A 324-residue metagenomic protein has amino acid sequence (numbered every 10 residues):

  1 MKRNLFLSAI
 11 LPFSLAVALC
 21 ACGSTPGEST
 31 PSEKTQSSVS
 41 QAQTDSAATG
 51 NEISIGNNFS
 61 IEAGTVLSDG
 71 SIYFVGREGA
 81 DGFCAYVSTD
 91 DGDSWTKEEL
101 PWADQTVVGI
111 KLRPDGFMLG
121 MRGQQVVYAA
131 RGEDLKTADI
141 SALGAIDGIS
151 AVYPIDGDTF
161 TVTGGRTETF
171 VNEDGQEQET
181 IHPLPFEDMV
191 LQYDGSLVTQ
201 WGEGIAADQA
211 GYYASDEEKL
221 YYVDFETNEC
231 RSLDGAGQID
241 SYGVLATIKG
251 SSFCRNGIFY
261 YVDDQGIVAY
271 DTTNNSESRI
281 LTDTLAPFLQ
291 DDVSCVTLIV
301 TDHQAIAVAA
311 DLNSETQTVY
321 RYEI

Functional and structural regions predicted by a protein language model:
A18-A21: C-terminal motif of bacterial Sec signal peptides marking the signal peptidase cleavage site
P26-A63: N-terminal, intrinsically disordered, polar/charged segments of Gram-positive cell-envelope systems that serve as
N51-I53, T96-P101, K136-G144, T180-H182 (+4 more regions): Beta-propeller fold detector
N58-V66, D104-R113, A145-I155, W201-S215 (+2 more regions): Repeated scaffold domains used in trafficking and secretory/extracellular systems, primarily beta-propellers
D69-G70, D115-G116, G157-D158, E217-E218 (+2 more regions): Short coil/turn segments that connect the beta-strands within blades of beta-propeller domains
R77-D81, Q125-V126, R166-F170, G266 (+1 more regions): Short glycine/acidic-enriched loop and turn motifs that connect beta-strands
S88-T89, A129-G132, S232: Conserved Ser/Thr-centered positions that define the repeating blades of beta-propeller domains
T297-I324: Blade-level signature of beta-propeller repeat domains, shared across WD40, Kelch, NHL, RCC1 and BNR/Asp-box propellers
